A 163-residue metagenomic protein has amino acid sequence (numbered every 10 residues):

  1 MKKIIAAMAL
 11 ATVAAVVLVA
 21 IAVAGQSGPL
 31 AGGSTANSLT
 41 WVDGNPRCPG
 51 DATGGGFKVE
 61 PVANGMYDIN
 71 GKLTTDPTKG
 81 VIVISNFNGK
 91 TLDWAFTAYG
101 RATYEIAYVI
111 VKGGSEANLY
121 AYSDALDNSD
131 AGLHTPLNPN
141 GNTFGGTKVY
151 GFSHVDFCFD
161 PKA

Functional and structural regions predicted by a protein language model:
M1-S27: Sec-dependent, cleavable N-terminal signal peptides
G25-A163: Extracellular or exported targeting regions of proteins
